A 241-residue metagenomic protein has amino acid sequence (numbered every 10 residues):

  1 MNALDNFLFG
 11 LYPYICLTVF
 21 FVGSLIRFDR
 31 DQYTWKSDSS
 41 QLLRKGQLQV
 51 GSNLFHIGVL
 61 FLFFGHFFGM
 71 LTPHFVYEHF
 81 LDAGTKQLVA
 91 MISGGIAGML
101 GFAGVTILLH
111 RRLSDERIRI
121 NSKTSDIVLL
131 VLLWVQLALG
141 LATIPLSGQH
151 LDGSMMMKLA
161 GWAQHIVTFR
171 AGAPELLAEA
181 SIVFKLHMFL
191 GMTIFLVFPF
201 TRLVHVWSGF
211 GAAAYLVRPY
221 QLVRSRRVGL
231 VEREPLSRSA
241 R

Functional and structural regions predicted by a protein language model:
M1-F20: Hydrophobic transmembrane alpha-helical segments in integral membrane proteins
G10, Y14, K36-N53, V59-L60 (+6 more regions): Long, contiguous internal "core" modules enriched in hydrophobic/ aromatic residues
L17-D31, F61-M70: Alpha-helical transmembrane segments of multi-pass membrane proteins
S237-R241: Long, low-complexity, intrinsically disordered cytosolic termini of multi-pass membrane proteins
